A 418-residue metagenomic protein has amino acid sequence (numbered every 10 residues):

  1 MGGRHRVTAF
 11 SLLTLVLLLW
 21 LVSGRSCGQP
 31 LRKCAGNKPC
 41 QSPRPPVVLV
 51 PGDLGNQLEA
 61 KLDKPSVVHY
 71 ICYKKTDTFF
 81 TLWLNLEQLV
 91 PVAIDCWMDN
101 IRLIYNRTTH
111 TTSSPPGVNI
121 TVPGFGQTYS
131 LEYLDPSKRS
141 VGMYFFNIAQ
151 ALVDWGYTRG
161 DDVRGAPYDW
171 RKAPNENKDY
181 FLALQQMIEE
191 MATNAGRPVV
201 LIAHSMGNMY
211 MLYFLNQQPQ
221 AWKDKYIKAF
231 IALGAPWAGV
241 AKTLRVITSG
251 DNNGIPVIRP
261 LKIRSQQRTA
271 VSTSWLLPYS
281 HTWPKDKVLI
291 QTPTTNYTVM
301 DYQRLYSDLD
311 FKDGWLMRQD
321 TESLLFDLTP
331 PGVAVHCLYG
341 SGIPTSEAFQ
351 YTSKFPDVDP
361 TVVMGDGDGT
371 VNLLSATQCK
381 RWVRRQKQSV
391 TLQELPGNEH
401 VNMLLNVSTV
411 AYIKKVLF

Functional and structural regions predicted by a protein language model:
G2-I202, M206-Q267, L277, P284-D286 (+3 more regions): N-terminal non-catalytic accessory region
V271-K354: Glycine-rich, aromatic-lined ligand/substrate-binding cores of catalytic and carbohydrate-binding domains
